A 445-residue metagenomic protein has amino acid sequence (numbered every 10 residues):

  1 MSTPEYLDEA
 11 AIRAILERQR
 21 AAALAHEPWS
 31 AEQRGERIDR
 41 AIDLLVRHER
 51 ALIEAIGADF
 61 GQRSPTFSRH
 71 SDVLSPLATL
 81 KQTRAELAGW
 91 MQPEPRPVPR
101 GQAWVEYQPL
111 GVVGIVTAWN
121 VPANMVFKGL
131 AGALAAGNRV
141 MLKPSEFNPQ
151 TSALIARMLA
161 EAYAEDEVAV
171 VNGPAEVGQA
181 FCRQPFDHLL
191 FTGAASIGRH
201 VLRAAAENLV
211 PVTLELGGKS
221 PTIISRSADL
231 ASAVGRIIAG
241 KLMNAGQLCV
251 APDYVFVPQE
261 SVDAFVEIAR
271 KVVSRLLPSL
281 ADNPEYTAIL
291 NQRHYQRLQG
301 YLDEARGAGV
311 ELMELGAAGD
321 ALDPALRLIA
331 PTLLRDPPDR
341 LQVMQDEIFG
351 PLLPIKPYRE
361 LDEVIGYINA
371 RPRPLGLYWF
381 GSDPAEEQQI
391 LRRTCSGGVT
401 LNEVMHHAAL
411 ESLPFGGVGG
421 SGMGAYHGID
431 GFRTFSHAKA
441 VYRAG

Functional and structural regions predicted by a protein language model:
M1-W104: N-terminal Rossmann-like NAD(P)+-binding subdomain of aldehyde/semialdehyde dehydrogenases
S2-T3, A321, A325-G445: Conserved C-terminal structural/oligomerization subdomain of aldehyde/semialdehyde dehydrogenase
Y6-D8, I197-P337, L401: ALDH superfamily catalytic-core signature
A21-P28, I115, T222-I224, Y254-V257 (+4 more regions): Short, well-ordered beta-strand elements within core beta-sheets of diverse protein domains
A23, E27, I42-L45, E49 (+15 more regions): Structural signal for hydrophobic packing residues in well-ordered secondary-structure cores of soluble enzyme domains
R34, L80, G137, V168 (+7 more regions): Residue-level signal for inorganic ion chemistry
M91, N172, G193, E314-G316: Short loop/edge segments at beta-strand edges and connector loops that shape dinucleotide/nucleotide cofactor-binding
R96-S232, Y358: Rossmann-like NAD(P) dinucleotide-binding subdomain of oxidoreductase/dehydrogenase enzymes
